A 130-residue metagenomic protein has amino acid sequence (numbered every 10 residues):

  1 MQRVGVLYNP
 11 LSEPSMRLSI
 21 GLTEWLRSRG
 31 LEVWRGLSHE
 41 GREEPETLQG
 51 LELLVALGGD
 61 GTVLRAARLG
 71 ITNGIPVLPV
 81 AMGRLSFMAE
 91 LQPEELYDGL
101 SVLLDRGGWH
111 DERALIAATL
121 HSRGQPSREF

Functional and structural regions predicted by a protein language model:
M1-G58, T62-T72: N-terminal glycine-/serine-/threonine-rich phosphate-binding loop
Q2-R3, I20-W25, A56, M82-A89 (+2 more regions): A generic short-segment signal for beta-strand/edge and adjacent turn/coil regions
W25, G74-I75, Y97-G99: Residue-level signature of transmembrane alpha-helix interfaces in integral membrane proteins
E46-Q49, G70-I71, P79, G108-E112 (+1 more regions): Solvent-exposed alpha-helices and their adjacent loops that cap or buttress functional pockets in soluble metabolic
A56-P79, L85, A89-Q92, S122: Glycine-rich phosphate/dinucleotide-binding loop and adjoining beta-alpha-beta core of small-molecule
L85-F130: Catalytic core of DAGKc-family lipid kinases
